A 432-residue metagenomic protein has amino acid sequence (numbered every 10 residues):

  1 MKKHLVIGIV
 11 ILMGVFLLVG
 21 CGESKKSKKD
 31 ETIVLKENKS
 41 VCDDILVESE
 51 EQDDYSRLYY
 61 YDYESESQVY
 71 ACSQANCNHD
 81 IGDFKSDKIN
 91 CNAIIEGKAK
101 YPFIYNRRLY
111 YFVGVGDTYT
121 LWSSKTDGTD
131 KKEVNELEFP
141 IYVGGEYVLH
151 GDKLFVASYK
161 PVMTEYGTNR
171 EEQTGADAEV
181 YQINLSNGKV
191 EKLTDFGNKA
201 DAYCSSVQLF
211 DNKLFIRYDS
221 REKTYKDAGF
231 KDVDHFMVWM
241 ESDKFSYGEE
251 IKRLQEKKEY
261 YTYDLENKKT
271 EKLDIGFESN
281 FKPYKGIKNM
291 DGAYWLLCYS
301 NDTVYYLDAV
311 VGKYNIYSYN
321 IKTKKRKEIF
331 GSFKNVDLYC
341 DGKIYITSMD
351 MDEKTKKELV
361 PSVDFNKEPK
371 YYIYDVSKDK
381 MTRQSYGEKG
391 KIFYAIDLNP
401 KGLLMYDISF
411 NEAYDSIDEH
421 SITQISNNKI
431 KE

Functional and structural regions predicted by a protein language model:
M1-V6, I11: Positively charged n-region of N-terminal signal peptides that target proteins for export
L17-G20: C-terminal motif of bacterial Sec signal peptides marking the signal peptidase cleavage site
S24-E31, D54-D87, D117-L137, E165-N198 (+5 more regions): Surface-exposed loop/turn elements that mediate protein-protein interactions on large endomembrane-trafficking
E31-C42, I81-F103, P140-G151, N198-D211 (+5 more regions): Repeated scaffold domains used in trafficking and secretory/extracellular systems, primarily beta-propellers
L46-E50, Y110-F112, F155-S158, F215-Y218 (+3 more regions): Residue position within the beta-strands of beta-propeller blades
Y101, R108, K160-V162, S205-S206 (+8 more regions): Intrinsically disordered, low-complexity prosegments and terminal tails associated with secretory/extracytoplasmic
P102-Y119, S158, V310-V311: Generic signature of mature, soluble extracytoplasmic domains
V156, V207, I216, K257 (+5 more regions): C-terminal regulatory/effector modules of DNA-binding transcriptional regulators
